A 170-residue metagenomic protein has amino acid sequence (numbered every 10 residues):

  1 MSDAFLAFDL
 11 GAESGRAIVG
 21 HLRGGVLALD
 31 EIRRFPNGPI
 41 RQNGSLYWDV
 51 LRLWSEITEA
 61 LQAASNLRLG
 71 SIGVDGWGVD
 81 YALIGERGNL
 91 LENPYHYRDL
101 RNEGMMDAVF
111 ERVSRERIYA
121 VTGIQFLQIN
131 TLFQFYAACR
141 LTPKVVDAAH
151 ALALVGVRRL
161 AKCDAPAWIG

Functional and structural regions predicted by a protein language model:
M1-E92, A120: N-terminal glycine/serine-rich phosphate-binding loop of ATP-dependent small-molecule kinases, especially carbohydrate
Q62-G170: Glycine-rich phosphate-binding/catalytic subdomain of phosphoryl-transfer and nucleotide/sugar-phosphate-processing
